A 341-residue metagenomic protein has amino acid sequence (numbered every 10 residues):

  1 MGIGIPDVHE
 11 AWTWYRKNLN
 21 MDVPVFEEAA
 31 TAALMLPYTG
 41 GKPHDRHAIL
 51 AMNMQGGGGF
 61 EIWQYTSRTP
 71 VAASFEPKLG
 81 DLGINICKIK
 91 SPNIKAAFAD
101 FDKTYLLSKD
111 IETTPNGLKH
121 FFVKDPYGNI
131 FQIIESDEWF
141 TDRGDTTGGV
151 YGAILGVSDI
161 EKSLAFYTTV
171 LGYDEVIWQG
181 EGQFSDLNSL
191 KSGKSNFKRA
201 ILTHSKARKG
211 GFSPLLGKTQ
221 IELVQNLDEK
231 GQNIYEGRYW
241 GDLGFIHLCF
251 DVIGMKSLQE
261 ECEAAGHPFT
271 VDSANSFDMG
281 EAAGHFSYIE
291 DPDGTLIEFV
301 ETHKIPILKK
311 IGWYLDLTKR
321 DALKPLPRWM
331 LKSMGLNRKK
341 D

Functional and structural regions predicted by a protein language model:
M1-D7, H44-S67, V71-D100, K119-K124 (+5 more regions): Vicinal oxygen chelate
M1-W12, D22-E28, L82-I89, E135-L164 (+5 more regions): N-terminal beta-strand motif that seeds the catalytic metal site of vicinal oxygen chelate
G4-G57, T113, G156-K218, G280 (+1 more regions): Core segments of cupin and vicinal oxygen chelate
V8, T203, R208-K209, L215-N226 (+5 more regions): C-terminal functional regions that serve as terminal interaction/effector modules
T13-N18, A99-T104, T168-T169, E260-A265: Short amphipathic alpha-helices in soluble, non-transmembrane regions that often serve as interface/regulatory elements
G59, Q132-I133, L296-F299: Short glycine-/small-residue motifs
E61-Y65, G117-R143: Short, structured interface segments
K103-S108, D174, A265-T270: A common structural junction motif
